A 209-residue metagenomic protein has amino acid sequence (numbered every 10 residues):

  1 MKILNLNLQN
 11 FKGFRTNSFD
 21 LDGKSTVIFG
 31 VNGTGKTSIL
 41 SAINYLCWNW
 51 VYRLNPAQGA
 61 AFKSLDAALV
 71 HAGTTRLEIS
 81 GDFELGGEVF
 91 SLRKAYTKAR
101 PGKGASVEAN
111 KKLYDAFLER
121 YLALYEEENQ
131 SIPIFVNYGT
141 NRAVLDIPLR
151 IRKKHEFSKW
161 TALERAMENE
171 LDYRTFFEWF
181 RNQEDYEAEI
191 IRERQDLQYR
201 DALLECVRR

Functional and structural regions predicted by a protein language model:
M1-F176, E193-Y199: P-loop NTPase switch/coupling surface
I132, F176, R181-R209: Amphipathic alpha-helical domain-onset/packing element
